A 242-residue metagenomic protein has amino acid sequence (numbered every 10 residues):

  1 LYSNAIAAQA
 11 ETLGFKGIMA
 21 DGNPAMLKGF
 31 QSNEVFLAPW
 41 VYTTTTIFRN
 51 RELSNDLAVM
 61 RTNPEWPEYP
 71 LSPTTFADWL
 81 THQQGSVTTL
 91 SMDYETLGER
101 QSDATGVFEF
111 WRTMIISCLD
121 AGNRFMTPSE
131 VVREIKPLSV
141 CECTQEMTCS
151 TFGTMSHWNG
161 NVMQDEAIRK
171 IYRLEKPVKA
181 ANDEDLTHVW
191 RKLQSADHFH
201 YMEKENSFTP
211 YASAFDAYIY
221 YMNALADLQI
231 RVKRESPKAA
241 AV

Functional and structural regions predicted by a protein language model:
I6-E11, R112-I116: Short amphipathic alpha-helical segments and helix-helix/interface helices
A8-F48: Acidic, His- and aromatic-enriched active-site or binding-groove loops in soluble protein domains that engage sugars
E34-L57, T62-W66, T74-V242: Active-site and substrate-binding clefts of carbohydrate-active enzymes
